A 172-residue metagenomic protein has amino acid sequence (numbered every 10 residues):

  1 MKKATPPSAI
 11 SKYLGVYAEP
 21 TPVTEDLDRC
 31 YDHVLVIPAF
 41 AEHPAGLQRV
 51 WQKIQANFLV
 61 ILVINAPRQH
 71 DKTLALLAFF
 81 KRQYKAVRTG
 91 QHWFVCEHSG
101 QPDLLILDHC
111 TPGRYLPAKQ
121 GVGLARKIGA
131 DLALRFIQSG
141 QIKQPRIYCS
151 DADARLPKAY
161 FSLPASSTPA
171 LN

Functional and structural regions predicted by a protein language model:
M1-L59: N-proximal low-complexity "stem/linker" segments adjacent to membrane-targeting elements
L14-Y17, D71-Q144: Active-site-proximal specificity loops/subdomain of glycosyltransferases
L27-C30, R49-V60, A66-Q69, L76-V87: Short, acidic, metal-binding catalytic loop of nucleotide-sugar glycosyltransferases
I37-P38, L62-P67, I106-P112: Short loop/turn segments at strand-loop or loop-helix junctions that form parts of catalytic or ligand-binding pockets
H43, R68-H70, G113-Y115, L156 (+1 more regions): Eukaryotic short linear interaction motifs
I147: Short aromatic/hydrophobic "clamp" motif used to bind/position activated sugar donors
D151-R155: The conserved acidic donor/metal-binding loop of glycosyltransferases
K158-N172: Conserved donor-nucleotide/metal-binding helix-loop-beta segment in metal-dependent transferases, i.e., the alpha-helix
